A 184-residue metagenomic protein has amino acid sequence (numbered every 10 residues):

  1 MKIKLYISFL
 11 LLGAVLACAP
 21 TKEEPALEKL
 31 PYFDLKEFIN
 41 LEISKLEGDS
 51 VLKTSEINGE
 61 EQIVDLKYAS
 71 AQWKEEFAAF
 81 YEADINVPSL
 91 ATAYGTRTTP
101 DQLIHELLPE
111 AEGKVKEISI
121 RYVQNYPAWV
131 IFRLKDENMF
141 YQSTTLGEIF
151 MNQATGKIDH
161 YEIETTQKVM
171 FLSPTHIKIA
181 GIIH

Functional and structural regions predicted by a protein language model:
M1-L5: Positively charged n-region of N-terminal signal peptides that target proteins for export
Y6-L11: Sec-dependent N-terminal signal peptides
A14-A17: C-terminal motif of bacterial Sec signal peptides marking the signal peptidase cleavage site
A19-K22: Bacterial signal peptide processing site
L27-G48: Post-signal peptide N-terminal segment of mature Sec-exported envelope proteins
I43-Q124: Surface-exposed acidic loop/strand-edge motifs in secreted or periplasmic proteins that form small linear binding
L103-H184: Gly/Pro-enriched, hydrophobic low-complexity segments that function as extracytoplasmic propeptides/linkers
